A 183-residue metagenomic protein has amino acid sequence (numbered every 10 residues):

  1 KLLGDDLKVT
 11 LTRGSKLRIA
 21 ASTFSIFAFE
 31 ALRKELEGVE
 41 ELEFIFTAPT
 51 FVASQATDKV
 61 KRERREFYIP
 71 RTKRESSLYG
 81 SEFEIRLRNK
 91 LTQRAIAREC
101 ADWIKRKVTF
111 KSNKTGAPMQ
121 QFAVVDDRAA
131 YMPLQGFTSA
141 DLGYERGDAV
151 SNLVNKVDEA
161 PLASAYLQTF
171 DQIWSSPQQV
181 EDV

Functional and structural regions predicted by a protein language model:
K1-V183: PLD/PLD-like phosphodiesterase catalytic module centered on the HKD motif
